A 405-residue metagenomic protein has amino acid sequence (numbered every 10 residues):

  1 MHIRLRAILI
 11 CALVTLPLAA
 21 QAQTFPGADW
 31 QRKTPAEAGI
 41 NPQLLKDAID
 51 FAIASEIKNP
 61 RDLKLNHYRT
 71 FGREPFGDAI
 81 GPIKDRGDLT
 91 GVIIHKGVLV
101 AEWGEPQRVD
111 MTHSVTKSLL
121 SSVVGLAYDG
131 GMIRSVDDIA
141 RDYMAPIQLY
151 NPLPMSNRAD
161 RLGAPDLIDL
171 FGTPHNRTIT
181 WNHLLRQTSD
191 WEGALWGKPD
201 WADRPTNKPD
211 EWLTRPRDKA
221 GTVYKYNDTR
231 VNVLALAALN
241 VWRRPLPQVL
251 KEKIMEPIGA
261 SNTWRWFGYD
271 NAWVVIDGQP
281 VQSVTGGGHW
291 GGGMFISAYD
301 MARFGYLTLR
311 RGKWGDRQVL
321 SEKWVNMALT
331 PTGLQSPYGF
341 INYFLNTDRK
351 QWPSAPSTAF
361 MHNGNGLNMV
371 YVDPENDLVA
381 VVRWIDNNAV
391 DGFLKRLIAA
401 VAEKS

Functional and structural regions predicted by a protein language model:
A7-P17: Bacterial N-terminal signal peptides
A19-P106, G130-I133, R244, A400-S405: N-terminal leader/targeting segments and the immediately adjacent pre-domain N-terminus
N41, G97, M111-V136, L184 (+3 more regions): Active-site SXXK
S55-K58, I139-T263, Y299-A302, L307: Active-site-adjacent helix/loop patches that line small-molecule binding or acyl-intermediate pockets
G81-I94, E102-M144, D218-V223, G292 (+1 more regions): Short active-site loop at a secondary-structure junction that contains or immediately precedes the catalytic residue(s)
S118, S122, Q187, R230-A237 (+2 more regions): Active-site-proximal alpha-helical segments within enzyme catalytic domains
N262, A272-G288, N326-V379: Active-site Gly/Thr loop motif
M361-S405: Structured C-terminal helix/loop/strand segments within mature extracytoplasmic catalytic/sensor domains
